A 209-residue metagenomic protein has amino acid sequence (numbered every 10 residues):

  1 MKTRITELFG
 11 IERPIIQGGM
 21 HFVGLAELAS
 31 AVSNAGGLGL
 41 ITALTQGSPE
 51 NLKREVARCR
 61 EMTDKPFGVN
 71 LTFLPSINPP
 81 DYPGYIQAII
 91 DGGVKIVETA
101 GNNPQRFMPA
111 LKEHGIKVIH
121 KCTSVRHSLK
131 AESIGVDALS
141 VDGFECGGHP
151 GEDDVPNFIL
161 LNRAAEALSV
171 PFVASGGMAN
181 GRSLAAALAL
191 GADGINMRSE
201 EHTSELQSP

Functional and structural regions predicted by a protein language model:
M1-L168: Active-site entrance/lid segments in N-terminal catalytic domains of soluble metabolic enzymes
F73, E145, G177-M178, E200: Acidic, glycine-rich active-site loops and adjacent beta-strand->loop/helix elements that engage anionic groups
V170-L184, R198: Glycine-rich adenosine-cofactor-binding loop
D193: Short, glycine/charged-rich "phosphate-handling" switch motifs in NTP-dependent and phosphotransfer domains
E200-S208: Conserved small/polar residues in nucleotide/adenosyl-binding loops
